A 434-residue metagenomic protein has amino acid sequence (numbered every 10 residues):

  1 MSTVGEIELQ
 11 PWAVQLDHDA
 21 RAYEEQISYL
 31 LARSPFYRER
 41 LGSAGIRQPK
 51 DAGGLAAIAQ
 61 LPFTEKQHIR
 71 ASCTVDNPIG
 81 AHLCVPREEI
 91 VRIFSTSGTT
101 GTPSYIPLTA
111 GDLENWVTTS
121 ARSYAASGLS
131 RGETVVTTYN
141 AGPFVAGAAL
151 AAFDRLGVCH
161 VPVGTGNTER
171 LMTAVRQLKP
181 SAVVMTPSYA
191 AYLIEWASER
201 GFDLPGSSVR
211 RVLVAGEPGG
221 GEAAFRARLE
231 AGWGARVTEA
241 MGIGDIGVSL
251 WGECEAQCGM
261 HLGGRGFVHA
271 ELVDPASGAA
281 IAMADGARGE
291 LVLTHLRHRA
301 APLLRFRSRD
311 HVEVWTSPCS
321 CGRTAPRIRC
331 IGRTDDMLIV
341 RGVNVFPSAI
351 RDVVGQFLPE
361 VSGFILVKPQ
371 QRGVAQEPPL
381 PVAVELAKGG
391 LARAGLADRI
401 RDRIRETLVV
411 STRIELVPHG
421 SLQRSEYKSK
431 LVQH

Functional and structural regions predicted by a protein language model:
M1-S95, G101-T118, A125-A126, R226 (+5 more regions): Nucleotide 5′-phosphate-binding alpha/beta core
V4-E6, E65-T238, I246, L250-A256 (+3 more regions): Active-site phosphate/ATP/adenylate-binding loop shared across adenylate-forming ligases
G101, G201, S277-A279, Y427: Detector for glycine-centered tight turns/loop "hinges" at secondary-structure junctions
V163, A240-G242, V273, Q370 (+1 more regions): Conserved beta-strand termini and adjacent loop/short-helix elements that scaffold enzyme active sites in alpha/beta
V183, V292-L408, E426-Y427: AMP-binding/adenylate-forming catalytic core of the ANL superfamily
S207, G264-F267, R333: Short, solvent-exposed loop/turn segments at the edges of secondary structure
G220-G221, F225-P318: Conserved AMP-binding/adenylate-forming
